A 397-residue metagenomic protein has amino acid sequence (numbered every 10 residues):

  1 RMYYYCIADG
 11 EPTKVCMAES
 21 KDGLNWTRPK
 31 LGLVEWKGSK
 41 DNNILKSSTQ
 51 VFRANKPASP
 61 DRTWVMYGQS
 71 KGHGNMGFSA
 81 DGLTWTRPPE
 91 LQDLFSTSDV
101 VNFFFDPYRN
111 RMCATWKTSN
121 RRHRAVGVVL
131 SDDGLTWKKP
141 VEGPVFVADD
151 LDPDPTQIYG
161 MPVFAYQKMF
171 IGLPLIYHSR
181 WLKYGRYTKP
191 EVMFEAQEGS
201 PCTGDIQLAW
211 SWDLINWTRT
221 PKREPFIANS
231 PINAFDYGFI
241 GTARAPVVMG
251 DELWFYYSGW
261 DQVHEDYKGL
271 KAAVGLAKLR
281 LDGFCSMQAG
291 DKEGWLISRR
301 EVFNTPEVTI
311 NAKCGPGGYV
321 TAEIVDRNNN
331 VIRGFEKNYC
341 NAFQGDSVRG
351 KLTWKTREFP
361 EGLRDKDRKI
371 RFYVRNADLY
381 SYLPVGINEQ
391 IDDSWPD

Functional and structural regions predicted by a protein language model:
R1-D397: Carbohydrate-active catalytic/glycan-binding domains of CAZyme proteins, especially the secreted or lumenal ectodomains
